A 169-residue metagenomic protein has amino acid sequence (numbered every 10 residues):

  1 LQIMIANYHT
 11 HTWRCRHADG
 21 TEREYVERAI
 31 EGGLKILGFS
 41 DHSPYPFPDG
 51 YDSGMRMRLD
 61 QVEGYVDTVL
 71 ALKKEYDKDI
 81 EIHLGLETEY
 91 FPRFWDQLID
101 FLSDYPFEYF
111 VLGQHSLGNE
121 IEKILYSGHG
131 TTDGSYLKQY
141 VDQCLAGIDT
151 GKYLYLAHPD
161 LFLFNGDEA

Functional and structural regions predicted by a protein language model:
L1-P92, Y155, F162-A169: An N-terminally biased module of ancient metal coordination in phosphate/nucleic-acid-related enzymes
R16, D104-F107, V111-A169: Domain-core and long-helix interface of multi-subunit machines
T21-K35, R93-F107, Q139-K152: Short amphipathic alpha-helices and their capping/turn segments at secondary-structure boundaries
G50, Q97, K123-I124: Short aromatic-enriched loop/helix-cap "lid" or pocket-rim segments at secondary-structure transitions that line
M55-M57, D100, G128-H129: Short, hinge-like loop/turn segments at secondary-structure boundaries
Q61-Y65, V69, W95-S103, Y136-V141 (+1 more regions): Charged, low-complexity, helix-prone segments enriched in Lys/Glu/Asp/Gln
